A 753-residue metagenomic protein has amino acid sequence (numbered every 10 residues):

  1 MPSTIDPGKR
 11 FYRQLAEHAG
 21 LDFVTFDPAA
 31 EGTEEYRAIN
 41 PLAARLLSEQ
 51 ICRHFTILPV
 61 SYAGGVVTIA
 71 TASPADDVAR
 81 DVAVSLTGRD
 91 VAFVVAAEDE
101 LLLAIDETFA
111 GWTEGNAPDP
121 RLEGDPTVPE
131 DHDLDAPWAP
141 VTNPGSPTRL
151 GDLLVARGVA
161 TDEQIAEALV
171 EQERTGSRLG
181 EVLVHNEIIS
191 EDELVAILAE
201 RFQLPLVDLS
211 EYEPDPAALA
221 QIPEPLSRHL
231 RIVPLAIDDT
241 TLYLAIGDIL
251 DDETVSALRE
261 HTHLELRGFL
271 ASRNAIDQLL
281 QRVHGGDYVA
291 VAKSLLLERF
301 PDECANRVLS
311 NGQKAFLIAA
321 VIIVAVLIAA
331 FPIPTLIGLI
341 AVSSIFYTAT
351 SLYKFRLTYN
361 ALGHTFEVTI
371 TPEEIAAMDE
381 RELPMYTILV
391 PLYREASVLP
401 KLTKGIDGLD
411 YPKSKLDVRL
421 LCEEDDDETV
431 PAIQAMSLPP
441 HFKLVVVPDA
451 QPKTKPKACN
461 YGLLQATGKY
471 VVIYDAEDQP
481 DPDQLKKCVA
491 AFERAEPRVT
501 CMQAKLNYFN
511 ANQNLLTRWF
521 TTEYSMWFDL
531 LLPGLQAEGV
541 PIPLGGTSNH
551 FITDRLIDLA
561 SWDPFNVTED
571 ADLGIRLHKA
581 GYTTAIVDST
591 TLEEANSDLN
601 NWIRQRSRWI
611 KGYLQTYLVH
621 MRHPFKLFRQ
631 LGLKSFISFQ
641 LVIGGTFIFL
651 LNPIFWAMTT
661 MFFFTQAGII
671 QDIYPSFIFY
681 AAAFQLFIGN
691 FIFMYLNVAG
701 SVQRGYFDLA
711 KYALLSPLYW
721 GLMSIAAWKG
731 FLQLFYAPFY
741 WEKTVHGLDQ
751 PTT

Functional and structural regions predicted by a protein language model:
P2-R89, D106-L134, E181-E260: Polyanionic, low-complexity intrinsically disordered segments
L183, A435-K469, P482-V567, S607-L618: Long helical/loop segments within the catalytic core of UDP-sugar-dependent glycosyltransferases, especially the large
L327-H364, V368-T371, M378, L641-Y736: Membrane-embedded multi-pass helical conduit in multi-pass membrane proteins, especially envelope-biosynthetic
L352-I388, L392-S414: N-terminal signal-anchor transmembrane helix
P384-T387, D417, I557, D572: Cell-envelope/extracellular polymer assembly enzymes that use nucleotide-activated donors
D407-A450: Acidic donor-binding segment of Leloir-type glycosyltransferases
D475-Q479, W562-F565, L577: The conserved acidic donor/metal-binding loop of glycosyltransferases
G574-L592: Catalytic donor-sugar/metal-binding loop of nucleotide-sugar-dependent glycosyltransferases
